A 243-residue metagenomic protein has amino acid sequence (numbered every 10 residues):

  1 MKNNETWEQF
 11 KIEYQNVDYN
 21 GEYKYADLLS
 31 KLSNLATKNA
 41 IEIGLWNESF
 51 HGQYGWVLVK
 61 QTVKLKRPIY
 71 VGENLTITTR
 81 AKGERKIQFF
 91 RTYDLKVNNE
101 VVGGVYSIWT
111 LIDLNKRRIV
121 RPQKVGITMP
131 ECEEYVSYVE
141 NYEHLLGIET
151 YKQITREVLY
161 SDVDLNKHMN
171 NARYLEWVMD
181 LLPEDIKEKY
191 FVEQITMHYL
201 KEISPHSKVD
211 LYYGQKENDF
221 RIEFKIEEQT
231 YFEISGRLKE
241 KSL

Functional and structural regions predicted by a protein language model:
M1-L58, Y106, D113-F191: Hot-dog-fold acyl-thioester-processing enzymes
N3-W7, K64-E143, I203-P205, G214-L243: HotDog/MaoC-like acyl-thioester-processing domains
N47, Y54, G72-E73, R91-T92 (+2 more regions): Short, positively charged
Q53-P68, Y190-E202: Small beta-barrel nucleic-acid-binding modules, principally OB-folds
E73-N74, T150-K152, K208: Short coil-to-beta-strand transition motifs
R156-L238, S242: Acidic/His-leaning functional-site neighborhoods
